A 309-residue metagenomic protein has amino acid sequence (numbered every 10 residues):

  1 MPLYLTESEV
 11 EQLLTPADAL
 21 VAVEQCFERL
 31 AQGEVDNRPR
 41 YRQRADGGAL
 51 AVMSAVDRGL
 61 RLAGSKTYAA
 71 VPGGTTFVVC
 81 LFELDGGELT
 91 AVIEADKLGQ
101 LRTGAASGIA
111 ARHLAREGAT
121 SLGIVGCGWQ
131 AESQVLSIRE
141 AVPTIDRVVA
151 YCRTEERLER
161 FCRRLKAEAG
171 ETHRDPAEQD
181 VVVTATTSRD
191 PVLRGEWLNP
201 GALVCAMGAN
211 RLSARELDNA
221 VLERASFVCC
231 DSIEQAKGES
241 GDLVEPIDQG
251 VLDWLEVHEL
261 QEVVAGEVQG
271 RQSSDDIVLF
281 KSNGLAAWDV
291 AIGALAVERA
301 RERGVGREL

Functional and structural regions predicted by a protein language model:
M1-Q100, G108, A115-G118, A287-V290 (+2 more regions): N-terminal ligand-binding/catalytic initiation module
L114-S121, T144, N199-P200: Short helix-loop-beta connector
C127-G128: Glycine-rich Rossmann-fold phosphate-binding loop(s) that bind the pyrophosphate of adenine dinucleotide cofactors
E140-L165: NAD(P)-binding Rossmann-fold cofactor-contacting core
K166-D180, L193-E196: Short acidic low-complexity segments
V181, S188-L203, R215-N219: Rossmann-fold NAD(P) dinucleotide-binding segment
P200, M207-Q269: Rossmann-fold NAD(P)-binding glycine/threonine-rich loop
D275-L309: C-terminal helix-to-coil terminal segments
